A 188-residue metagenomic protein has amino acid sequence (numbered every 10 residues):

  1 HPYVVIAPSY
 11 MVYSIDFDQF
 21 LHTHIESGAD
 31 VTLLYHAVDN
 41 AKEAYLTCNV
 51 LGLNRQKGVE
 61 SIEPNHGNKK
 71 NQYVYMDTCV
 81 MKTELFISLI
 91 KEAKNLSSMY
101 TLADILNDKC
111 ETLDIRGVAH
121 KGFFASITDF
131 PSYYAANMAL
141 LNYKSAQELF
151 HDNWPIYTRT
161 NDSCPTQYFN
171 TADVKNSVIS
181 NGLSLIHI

Functional and structural regions predicted by a protein language model:
H1: Short phosphate-binding loop-to-helix
V4: Short aromatic/hydrophobic "clamp" motif used to bind/position activated sugar donors
A7-P8: Active-site acidic Asp-centered loop
V12-Y13, A125: Glycine-/small-residue-rich active-site loops that bind phosphorylated ligands and cofactors
S14-E84: Conserved core of the sugar-phosphate nucleotidyltransferase
I62, S88-L89, A136: Residues that scaffold the ATP/ADP-binding catalytic core of kinase and kinase-like folds
E84, A93-H187: Left-handed beta-helix
